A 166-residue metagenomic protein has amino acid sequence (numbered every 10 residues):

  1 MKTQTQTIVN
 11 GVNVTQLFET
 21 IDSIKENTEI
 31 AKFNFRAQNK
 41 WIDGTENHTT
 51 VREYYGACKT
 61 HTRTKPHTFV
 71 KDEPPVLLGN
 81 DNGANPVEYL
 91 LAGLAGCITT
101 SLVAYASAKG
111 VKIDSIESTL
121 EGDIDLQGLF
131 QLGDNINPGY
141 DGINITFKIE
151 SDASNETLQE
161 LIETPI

Functional and structural regions predicted by a protein language model:
M1-A92, A104-I166: Extended beta-strand/beta-hairpin segments
L94-I98: Alpha-helical metal-binding/catalytic segments enriched in His/Glu/Asp
S101: Conserved phosphate/anionic-ligand binding catalytic regions in large, soluble enzymes, centered on
